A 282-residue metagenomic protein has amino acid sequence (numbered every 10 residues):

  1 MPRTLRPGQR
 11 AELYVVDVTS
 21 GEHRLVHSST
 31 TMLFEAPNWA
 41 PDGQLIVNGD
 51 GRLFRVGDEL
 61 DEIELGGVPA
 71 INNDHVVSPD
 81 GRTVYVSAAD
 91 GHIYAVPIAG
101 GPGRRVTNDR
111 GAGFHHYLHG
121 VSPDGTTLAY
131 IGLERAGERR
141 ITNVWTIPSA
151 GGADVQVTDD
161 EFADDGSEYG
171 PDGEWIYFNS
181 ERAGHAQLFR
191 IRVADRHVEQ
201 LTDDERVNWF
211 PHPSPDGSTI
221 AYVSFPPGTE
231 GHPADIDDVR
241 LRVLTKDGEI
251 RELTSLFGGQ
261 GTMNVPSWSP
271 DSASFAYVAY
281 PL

Functional and structural regions predicted by a protein language model:
M1-L282: Sequence signature of WD/YWTD-type beta-propeller architectures
